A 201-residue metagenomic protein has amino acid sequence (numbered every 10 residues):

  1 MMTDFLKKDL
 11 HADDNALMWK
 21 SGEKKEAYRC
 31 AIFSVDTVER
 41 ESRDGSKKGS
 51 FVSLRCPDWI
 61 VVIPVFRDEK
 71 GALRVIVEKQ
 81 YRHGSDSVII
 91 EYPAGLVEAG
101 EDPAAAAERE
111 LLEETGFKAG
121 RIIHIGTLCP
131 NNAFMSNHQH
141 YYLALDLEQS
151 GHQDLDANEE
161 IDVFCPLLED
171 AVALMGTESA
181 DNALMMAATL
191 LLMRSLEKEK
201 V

Functional and structural regions predicted by a protein language model:
M2-E23, V88, A99, A157-V201: Nudix hydrolase/Nudix homology domain
M2-F5, L10, A16-W19, F51-C56 (+2 more regions): Conserved Nudix-box catalytic region and its N-terminal flanking loop in Nudix hydrolases and closely related
M18, K25-R29, I125: Local beta-strand/beta-hairpin segments that build beta-sheet-rich folds
E23-I63, R67: Acidic, metal-coordinating catalytic segment for phosphate/diphosphate chemistry, firing primarily on the Nudix
Y28-F33, R55-P57, K70, G84 (+3 more regions): A generic fold-level signal
S34-V38, R74, H138-H140, D162: Short beta-strand micro-motifs in enzyme catalytic cores
D44, H83, E148-Q149: Active-site/binding-pocket entry motifs
K48-G49, I60-V61, F66, G95-L184: Unchanged
